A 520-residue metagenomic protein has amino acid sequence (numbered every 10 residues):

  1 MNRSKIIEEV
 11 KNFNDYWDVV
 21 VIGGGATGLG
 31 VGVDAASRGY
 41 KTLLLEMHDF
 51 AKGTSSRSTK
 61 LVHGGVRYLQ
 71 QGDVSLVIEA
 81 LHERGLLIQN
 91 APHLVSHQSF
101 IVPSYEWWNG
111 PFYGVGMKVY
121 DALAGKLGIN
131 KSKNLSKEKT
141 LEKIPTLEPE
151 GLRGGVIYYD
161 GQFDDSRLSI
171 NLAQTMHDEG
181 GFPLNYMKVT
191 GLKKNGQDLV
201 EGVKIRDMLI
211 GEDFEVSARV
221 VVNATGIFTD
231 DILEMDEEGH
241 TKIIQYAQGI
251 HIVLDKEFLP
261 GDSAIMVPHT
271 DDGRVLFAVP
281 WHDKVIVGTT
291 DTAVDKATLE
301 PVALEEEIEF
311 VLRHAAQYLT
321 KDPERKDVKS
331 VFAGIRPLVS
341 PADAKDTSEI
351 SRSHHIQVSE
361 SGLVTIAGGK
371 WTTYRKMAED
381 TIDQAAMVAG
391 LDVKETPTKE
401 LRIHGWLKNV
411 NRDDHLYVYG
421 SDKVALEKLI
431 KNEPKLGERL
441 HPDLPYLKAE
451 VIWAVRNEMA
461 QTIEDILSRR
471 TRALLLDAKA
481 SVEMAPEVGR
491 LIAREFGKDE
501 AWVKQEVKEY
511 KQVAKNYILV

Functional and structural regions predicted by a protein language model:
M1-V19, D34-R38: Extreme N-terminal leader/targeting segments of oxidoreductases
D15-W17, I210-V220: Core beta-strand elements of the Rossmann-like FAD/NAD(P) dinucleotide-binding domain in flavoenzyme oxidoreductases
V20, H48-D49, L94, Y105-G116 (+10 more regions): C-terminal accessory subdomains/tails of enzymes that are appended
I22, V216-G226: Short hydrophobic core segments
G24-G25, M47: Glycine-rich Rossmann-fold phosphate-binding loop(s) that bind the pyrophosphate of adenine dinucleotide cofactors
A36-S56: Glycine-rich FAD pyrophosphate-binding loop
K60-K143, L276, V410: Dinucleotide-binding Rossmann-like beta1-alpha1 core, especially the glycine-rich loop that anchors the ADP
N185-E201: A conserved short coil-to-beta-strand element within the FAD-binding core of flavoproteins
